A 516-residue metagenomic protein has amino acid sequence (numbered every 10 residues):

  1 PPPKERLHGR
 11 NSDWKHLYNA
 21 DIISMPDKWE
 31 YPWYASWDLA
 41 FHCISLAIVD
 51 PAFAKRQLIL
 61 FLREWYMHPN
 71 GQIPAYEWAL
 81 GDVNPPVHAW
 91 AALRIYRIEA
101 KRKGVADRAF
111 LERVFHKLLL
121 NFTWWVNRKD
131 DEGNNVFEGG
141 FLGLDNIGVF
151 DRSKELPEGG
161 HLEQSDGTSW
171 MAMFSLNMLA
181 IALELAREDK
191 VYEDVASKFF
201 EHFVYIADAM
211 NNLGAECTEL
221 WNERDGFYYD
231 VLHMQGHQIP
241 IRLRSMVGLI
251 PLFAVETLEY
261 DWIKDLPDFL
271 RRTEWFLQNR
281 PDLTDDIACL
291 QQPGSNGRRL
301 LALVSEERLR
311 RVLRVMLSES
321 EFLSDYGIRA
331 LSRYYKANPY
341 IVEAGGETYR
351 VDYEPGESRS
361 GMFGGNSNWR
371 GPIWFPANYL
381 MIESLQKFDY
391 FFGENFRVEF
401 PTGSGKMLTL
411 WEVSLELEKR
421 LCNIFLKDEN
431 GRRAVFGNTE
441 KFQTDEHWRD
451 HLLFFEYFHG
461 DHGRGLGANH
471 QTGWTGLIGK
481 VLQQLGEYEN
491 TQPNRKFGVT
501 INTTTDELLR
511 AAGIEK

Functional and structural regions predicted by a protein language model:
P1-K516: Acidic, mature catalytic/reactive cores of soluble proteins
